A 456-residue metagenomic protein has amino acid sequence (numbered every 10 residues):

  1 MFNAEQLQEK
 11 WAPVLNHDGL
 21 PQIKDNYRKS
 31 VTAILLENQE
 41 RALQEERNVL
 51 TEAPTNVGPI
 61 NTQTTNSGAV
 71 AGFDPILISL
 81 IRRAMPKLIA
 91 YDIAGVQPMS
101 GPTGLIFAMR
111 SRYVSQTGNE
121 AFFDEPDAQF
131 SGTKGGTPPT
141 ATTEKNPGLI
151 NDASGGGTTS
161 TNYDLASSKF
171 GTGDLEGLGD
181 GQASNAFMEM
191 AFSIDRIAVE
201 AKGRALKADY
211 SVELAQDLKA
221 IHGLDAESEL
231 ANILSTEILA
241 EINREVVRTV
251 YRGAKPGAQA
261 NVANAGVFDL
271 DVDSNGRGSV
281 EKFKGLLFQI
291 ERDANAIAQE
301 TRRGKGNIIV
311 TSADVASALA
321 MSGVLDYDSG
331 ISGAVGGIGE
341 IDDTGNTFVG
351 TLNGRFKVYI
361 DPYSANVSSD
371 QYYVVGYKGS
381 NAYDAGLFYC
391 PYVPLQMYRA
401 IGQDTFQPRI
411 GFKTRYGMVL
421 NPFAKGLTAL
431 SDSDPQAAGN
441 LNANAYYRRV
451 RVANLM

Functional and structural regions predicted by a protein language model:
M1-G19, G253-A254, V262, V267 (+3 more regions): Short, intrinsically disordered N-terminal pre-domain segments
M1-K134: Extended assembly-interface regions of large multimeric machines
P75, A84, A90-D92, D164-G173 (+6 more regions): Sequence/fold signature of self-assembling virion shell proteins
P86, V96, L105-A201: Assembly/oligomerization interface modules of large self-assembling protein complexes
Q97-G101, I197-E200, Q299-T301, G402: Replace "in large, NTP-powered and nucleic-acid-processing enzymes" with "in large, NTP-powered factors and other
M99, A226-E227, I242-N264, L270: Short, glycine/acidic-rich hinge or "gate" loops at secondary-structure transitions that mediate conformational
V114-F122, D217-A220, I242-V247: Short, solvent-exposed secondary-structure capping/transition elements
S115-K134, R252-P256, F423-Q436: Short linear, low-complexity motifs centered on an aromatic residue
